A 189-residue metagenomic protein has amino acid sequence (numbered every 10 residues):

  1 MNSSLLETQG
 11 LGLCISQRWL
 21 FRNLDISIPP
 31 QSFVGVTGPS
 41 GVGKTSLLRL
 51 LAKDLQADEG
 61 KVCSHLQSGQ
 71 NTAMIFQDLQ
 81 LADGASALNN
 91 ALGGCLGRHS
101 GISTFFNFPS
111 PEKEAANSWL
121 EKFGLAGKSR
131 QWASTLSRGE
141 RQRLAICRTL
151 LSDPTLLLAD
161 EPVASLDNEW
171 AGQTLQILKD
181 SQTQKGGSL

Functional and structural regions predicted by a protein language model:
L6, L20-N23: Conserved structural motif at the start of ABC-family nucleotide-binding domains
T37-P39: The feature captures the beta-strand-to-loop junction immediately N-terminal to the Walker
A52: Helix-to-loop junction immediately C-terminal to a conserved catalytic motif
A85-S103: Q-loop/switch helix immediately C-terminal to the Walker
T104-K128: Conserved ABC ATPase "signature" region
W132-L136, E140: Conserved ABC ATPase signature
L157-D160: Catalytic Walker B motif of ABC-type/P-loop ATPase nucleotide-binding domains
